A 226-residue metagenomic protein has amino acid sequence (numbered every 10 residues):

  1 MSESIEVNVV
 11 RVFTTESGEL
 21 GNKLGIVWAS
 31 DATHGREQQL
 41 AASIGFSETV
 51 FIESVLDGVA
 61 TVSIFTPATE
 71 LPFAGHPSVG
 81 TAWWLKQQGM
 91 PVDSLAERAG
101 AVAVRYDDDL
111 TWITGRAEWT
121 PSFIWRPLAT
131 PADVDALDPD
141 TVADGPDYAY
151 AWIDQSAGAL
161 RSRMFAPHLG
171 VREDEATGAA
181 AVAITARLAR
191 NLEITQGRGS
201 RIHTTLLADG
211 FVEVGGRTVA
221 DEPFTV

Functional and structural regions predicted by a protein language model:
M1-V226: Active-site proximal loop and beta-alpha junction motif in alpha/beta enzyme cores
